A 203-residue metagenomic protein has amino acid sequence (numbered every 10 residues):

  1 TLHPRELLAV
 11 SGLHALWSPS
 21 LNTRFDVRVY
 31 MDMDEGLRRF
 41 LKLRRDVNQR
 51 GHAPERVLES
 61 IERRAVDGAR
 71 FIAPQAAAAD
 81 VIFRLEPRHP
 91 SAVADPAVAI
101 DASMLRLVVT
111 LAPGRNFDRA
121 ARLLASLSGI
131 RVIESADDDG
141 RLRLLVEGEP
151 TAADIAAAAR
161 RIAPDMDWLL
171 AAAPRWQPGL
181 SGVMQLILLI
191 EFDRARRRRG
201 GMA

Functional and structural regions predicted by a protein language model:
L2-D46, D95-L105: ATP-dependent NMP and nucleoside kinases share a basic, alpha-helical "lid"
R44-A203: C-terminal accessory "lid"/substrate-recognition subdomains
